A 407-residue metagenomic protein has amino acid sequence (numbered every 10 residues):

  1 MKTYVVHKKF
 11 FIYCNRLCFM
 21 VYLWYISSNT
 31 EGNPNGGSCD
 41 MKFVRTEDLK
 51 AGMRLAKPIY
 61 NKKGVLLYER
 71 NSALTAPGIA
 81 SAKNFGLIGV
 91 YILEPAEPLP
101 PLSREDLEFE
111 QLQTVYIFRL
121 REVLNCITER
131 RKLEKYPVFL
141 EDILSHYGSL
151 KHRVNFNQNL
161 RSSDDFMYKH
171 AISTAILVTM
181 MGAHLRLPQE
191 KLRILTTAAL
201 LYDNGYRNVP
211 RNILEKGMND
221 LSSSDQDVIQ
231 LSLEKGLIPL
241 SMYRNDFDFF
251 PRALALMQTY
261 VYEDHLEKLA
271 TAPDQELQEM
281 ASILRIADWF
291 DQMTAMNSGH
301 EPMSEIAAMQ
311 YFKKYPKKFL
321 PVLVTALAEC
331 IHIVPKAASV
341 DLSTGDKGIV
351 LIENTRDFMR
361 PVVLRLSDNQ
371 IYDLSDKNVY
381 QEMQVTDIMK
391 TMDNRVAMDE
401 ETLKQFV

Functional and structural regions predicted by a protein language model:
K2-L140, E263, S298-V407: Terminal helices and disordered tails flanking the catalytic cores of nucleotide-processing hydrolases
V44, R54, K63, E69 (+5 more regions): Residue-level signal for pocket-adjacent positions within structured domains
G52-L55, S145-H146, R153, E279-M280 (+2 more regions): Short, flexible segments with low predicted structural confidence
K62, Q189, D274-Q275: Short hydrophobic/aromatic segments of transmembrane alpha-helices and their interfaces
L66-Y68, F166-M167, L269: A generic structural signal for short
L93-Q230, Y243-F247: Acidic/His-rich, divalent-metal-binding segments that scaffold phosphate/diphosphate chemistry
T174, T197-N208, D225-I238, M242-T325 (+3 more regions): Alpha-helical scaffolding flanking metal-ion-dependent phosphate/phosphodiester catalytic sites
